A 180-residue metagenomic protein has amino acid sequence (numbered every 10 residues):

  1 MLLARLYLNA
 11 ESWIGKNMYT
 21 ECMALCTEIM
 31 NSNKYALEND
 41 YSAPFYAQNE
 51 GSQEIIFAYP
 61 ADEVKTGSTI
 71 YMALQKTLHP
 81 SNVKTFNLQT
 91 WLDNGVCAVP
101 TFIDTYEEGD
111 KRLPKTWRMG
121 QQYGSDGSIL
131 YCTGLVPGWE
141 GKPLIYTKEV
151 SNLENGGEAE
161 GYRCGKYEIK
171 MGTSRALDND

Functional and structural regions predicted by a protein language model:
M1-M30, F57, D110, P114-K115 (+1 more regions): Extended, hydrophobic/aromatic-rich amphipathic alpha-helical segments that build helical scaffolds
C26-N31, K84-L88: N-terminal start-of-chain detector that recognizes signal peptides and the immediate post-cleavage beginning
N33-A36: Helix-capping and short linker residues that terminate individual alpha-solenoid repeat units
E38-D180: Elongated scaffold/linker segments in the mid-to-C-terminal portions of large proteins
